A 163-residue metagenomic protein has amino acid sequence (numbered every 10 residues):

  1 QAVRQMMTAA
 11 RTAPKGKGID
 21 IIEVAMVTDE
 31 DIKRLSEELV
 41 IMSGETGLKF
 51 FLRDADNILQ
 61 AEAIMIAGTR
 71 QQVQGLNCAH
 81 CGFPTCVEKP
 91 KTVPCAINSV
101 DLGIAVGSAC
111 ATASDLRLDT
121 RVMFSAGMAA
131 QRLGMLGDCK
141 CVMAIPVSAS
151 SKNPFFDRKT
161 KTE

Functional and structural regions predicted by a protein language model:
Q1-E163: Acidic, surface-exposed loops and disordered segments
